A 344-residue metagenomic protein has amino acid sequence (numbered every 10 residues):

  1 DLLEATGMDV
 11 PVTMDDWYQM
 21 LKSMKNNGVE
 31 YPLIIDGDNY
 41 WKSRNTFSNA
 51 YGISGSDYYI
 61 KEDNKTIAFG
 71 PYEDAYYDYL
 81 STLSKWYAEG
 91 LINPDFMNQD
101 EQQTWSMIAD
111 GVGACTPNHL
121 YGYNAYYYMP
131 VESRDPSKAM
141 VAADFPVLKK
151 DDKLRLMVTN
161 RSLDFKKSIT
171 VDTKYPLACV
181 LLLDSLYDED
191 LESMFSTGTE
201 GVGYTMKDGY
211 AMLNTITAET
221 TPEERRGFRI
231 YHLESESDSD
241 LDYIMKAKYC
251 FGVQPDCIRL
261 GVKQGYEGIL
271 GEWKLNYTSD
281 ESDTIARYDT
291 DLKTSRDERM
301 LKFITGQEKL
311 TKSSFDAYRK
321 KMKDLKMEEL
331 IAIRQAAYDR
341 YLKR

Functional and structural regions predicted by a protein language model:
D1, D57-D63, R161-L163, W273 (+1 more regions): Short acidic (Asp/Glu) and glycine-rich catalytic loops that position anionic groups and cofactors
D1-S43, Y59-D110, A114-H119, K167-A178 (+4 more regions): Helix-loop-helix "hinge/cap" segment bordering the ligand-binding cleft or interdomain interface
Y40-S54: Conserved oxyanion/phosphate-binding beta-strand-loop segments in alpha/beta enzyme cores
S56-D74, R134, V147-M157, M206-E223 (+1 more regions): Short, solvent-exposed loop/beta-turn-alpha elements that line the ligand-binding surface or hinge of extracytoplasmic
L120-R134: A ligand-binding cleft/hinge motif common to bilobed small-molecule-binding domains
A139-K167: Periplasmic-binding protein-like
L181, S185-T305: Conserved small-residue motifs centered on glycine
R299-R344: Histidine-centered catalytic/metal-binding microenvironments
